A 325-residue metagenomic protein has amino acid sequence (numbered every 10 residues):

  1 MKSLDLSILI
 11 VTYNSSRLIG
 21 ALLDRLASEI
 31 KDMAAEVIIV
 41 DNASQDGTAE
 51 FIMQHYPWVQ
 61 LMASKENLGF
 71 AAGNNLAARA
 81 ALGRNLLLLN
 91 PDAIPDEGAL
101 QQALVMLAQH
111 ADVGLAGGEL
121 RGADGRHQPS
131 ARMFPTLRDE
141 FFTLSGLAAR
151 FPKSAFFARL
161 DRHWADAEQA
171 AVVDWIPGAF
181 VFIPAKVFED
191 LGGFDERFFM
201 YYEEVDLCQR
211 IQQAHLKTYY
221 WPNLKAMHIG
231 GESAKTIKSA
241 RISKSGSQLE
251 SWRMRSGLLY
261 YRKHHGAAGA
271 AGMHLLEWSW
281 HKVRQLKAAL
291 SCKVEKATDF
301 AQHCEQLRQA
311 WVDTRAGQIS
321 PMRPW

Functional and structural regions predicted by a protein language model:
D24-A34: Short, acidic, metal-binding catalytic loop of nucleotide-sugar glycosyltransferases
R25, D41-E50, E66: A conserved acidic beta->alpha catalytic loop
A63-A81: Glycine-rich, basic loop-to-helix element that forms the pyrophosphate-binding segment of sugar-nucleotide handling
L86: Short aromatic/hydrophobic "clamp" motif used to bind/position activated sugar donors
I94-A131, L137: Conserved donor NDP-sugar-binding/catalytic core segment of glycosyltransferases
P135-V173: Short, flexible, basic/aromatic active-site loop/helix in glycosyltransferases
D166-Q169, D174-K225: A short, conserved alpha-helix in the catalytic core of glycosyltransferases
Q213-E295: Active-site-adjacent helix/loop segment of glycosyltransferases that harbors family-specific signature motifs
